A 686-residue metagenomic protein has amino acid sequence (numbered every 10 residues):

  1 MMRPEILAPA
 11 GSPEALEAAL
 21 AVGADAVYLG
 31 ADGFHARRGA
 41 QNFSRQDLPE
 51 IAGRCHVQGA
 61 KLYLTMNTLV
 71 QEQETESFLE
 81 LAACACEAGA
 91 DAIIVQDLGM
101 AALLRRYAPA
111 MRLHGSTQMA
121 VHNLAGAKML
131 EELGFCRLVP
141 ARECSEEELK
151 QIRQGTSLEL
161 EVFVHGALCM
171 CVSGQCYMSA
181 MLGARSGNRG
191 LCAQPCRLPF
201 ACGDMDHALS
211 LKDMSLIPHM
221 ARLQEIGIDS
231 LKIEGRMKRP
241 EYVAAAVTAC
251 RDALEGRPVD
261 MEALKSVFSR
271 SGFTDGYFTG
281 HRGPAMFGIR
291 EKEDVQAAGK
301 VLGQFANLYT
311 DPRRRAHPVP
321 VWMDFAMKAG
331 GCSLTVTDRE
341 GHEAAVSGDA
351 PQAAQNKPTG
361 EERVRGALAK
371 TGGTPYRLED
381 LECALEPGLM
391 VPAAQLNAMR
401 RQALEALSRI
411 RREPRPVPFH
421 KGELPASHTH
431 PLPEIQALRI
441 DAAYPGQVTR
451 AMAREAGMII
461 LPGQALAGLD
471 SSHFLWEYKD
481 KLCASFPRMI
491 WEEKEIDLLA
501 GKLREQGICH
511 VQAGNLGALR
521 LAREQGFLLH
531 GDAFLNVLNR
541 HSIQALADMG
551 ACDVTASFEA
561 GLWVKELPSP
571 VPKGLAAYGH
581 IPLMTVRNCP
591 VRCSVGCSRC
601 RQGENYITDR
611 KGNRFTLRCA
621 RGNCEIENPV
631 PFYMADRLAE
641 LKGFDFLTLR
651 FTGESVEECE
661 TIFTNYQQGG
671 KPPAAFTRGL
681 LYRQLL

Functional and structural regions predicted by a protein language model:
M1-V22, A26-R37, I51-A52, Q58-C86 (+6 more regions): Surface-exposed amphipathic alpha-helical tracts and adjacent flexible/coil segments at the periphery of soluble enzymes
A40: A short acidic, glycine-rich active-site loop that binds or catalyzes chemistry on phosphate/adenosine moieties
F43-L48, G53: Glycine/small-residue-rich interface belts in oligomeric ring/scaffold proteins and their assembly partners
A102: A cross-family signal for key residues in well-ordered alpha-helices that form functional helical elements
T117: Residues at the C-termini of beta-strands that transition into short coil/loop
